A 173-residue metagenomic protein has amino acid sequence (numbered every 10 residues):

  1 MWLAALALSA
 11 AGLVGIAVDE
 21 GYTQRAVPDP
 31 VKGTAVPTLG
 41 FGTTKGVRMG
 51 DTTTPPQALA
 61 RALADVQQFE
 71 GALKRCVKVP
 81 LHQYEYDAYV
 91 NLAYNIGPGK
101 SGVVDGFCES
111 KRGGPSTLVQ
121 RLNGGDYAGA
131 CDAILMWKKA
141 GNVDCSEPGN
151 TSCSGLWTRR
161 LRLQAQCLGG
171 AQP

Functional and structural regions predicted by a protein language model:
M1-V36, V47, T53-L63, G99-P173: Long, amphipathic alpha-helical surface segments
R25-D29, L73-D87, A133: Surface-exposed patches in mature extracellular/periplasmic domains of secreted proteins
L39, V90-Y94, V119-Q120: Amphipathic alpha-helical segments that form the core helices of the histone-fold
G42-T44: Solvent-exposed coil/turn segments that connect beta secondary-structure elements in extracytoplasmic/periplasmic
T54-Q67, G71-V79: Helix-adjacent hinge/juxtasegments
Q68-A72, A88, G114-T117: A general alpha-helix detector
G71-K74, Y94, L135, K139: A broad detector of the eukaryotic-type serine/threonine protein kinase catalytic domain
E85-K100: Short N-proximal segments of mature Sec-exported proteins
